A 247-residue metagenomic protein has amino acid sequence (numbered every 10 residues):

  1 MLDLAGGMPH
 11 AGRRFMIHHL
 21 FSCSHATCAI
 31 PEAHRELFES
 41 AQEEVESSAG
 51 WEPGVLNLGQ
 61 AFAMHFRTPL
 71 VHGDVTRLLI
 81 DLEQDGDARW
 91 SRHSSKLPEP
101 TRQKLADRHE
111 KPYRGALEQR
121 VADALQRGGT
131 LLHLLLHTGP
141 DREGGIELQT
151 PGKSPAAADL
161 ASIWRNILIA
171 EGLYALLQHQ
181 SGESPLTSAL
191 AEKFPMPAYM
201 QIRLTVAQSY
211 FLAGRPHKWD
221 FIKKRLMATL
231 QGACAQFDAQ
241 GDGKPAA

Functional and structural regions predicted by a protein language model:
L2-A247: N-terminal catalytic or cofactor-binding beta/alpha core of small enzyme domains
